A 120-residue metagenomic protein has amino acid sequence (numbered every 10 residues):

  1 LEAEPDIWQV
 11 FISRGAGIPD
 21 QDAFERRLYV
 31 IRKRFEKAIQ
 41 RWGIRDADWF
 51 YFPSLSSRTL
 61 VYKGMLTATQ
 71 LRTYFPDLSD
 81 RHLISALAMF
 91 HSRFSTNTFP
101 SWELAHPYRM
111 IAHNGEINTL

Functional and structural regions predicted by a protein language model:
L1-L120: N-terminal segments that mediate ammonia production and transfer in glutamine-dependent amidotransferase systems
